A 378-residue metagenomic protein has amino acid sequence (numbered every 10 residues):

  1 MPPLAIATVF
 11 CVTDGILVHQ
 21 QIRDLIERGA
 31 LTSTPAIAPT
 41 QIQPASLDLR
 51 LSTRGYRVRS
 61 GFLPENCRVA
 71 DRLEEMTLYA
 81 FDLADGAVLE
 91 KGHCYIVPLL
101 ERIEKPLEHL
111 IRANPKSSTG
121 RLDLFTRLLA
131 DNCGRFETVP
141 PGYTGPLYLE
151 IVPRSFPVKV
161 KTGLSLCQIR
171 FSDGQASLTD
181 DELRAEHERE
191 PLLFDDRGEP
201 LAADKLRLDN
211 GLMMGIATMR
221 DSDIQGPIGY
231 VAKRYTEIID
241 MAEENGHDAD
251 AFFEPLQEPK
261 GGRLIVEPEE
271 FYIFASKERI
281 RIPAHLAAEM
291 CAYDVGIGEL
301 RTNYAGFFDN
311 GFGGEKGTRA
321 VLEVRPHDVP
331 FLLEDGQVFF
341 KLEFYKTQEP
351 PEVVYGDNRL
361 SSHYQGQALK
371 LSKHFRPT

Functional and structural regions predicted by a protein language model:
P2-T378: DUTPase catalytic domain/fold
